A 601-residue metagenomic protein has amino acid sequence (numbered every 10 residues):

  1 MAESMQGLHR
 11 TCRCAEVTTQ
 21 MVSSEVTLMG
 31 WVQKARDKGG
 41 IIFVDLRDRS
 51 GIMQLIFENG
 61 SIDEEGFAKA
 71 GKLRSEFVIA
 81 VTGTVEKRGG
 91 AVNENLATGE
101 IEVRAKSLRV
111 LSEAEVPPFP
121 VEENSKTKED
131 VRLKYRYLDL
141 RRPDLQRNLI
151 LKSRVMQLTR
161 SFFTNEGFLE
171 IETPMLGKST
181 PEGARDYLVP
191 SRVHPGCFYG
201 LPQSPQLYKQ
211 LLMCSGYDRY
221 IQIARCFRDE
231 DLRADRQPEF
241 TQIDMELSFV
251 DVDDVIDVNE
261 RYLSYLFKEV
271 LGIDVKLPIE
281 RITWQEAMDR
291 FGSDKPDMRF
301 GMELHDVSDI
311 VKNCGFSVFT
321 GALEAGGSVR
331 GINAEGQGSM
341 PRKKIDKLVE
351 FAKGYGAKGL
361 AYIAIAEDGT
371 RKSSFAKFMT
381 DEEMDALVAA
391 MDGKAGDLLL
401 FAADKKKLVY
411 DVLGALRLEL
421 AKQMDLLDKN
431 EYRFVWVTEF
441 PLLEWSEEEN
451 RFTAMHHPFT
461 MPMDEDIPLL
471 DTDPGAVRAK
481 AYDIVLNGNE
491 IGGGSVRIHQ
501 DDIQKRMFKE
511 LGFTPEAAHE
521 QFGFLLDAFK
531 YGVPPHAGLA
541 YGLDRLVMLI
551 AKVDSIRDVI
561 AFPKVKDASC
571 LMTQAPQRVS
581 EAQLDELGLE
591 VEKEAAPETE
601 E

Functional and structural regions predicted by a protein language model:
M1-E601: Class II aminoacyl-tRNA synthetase catalytic cores and aaRS-like
